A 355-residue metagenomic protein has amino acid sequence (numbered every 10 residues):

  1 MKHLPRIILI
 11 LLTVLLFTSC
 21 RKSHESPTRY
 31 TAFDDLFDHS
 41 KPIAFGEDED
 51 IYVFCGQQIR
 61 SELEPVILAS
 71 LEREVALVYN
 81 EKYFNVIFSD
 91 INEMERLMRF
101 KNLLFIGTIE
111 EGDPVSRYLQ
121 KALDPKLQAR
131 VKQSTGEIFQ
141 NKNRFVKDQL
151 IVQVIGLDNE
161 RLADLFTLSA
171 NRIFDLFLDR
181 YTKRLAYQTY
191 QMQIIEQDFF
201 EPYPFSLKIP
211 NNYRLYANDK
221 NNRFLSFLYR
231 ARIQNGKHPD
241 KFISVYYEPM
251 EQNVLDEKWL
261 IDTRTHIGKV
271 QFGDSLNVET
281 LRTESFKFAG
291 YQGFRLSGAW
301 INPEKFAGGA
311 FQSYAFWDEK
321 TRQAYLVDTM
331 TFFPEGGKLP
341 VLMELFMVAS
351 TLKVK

Functional and structural regions predicted by a protein language model:
M1-I8: Bacterial N-terminal signal peptides that target proteins for export
L16-S19: C-terminal motif of bacterial Sec signal peptides marking the signal peptidase cleavage site
E25-K147: Start-of-domain marker
Y30-F37, F45, D50-Q58, E62 (+3 more regions): Secretory pathway targeting signatures of secreted, lumenal, and periplasmic proteins
E93-N102, I106-V154, G268-R322: Signature of long, low-cysteine stretches enriched in small and polar/charged residues
Q149-D158, F242-Y247, Q323-F332: Short, well-ordered beta-strand elements
R161-Y187, L207, Y213, A324-K355: Surface-exposed amphipathic alpha-helical segments
R230-Q234, P249, N253-K355: C-terminal, beta-strand-rich globular interaction domains
